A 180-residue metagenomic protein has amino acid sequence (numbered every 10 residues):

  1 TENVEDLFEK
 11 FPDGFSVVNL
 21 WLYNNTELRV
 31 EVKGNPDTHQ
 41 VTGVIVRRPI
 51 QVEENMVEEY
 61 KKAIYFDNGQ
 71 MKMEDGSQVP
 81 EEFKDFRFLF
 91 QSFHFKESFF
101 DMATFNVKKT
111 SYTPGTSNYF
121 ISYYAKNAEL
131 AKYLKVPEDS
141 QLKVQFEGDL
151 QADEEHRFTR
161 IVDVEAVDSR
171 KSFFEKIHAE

Functional and structural regions predicted by a protein language model:
T1-T26: N-terminal leader/targeting segments and the immediate start of mature chains
E5-D6, R29-P36, K143-A152: Extended lipid/amphipathic-ligand handling interfaces
P12-V18, Q40-T42, G115-S122, R157-R160: Short, hydrophobic/aromatic-rich segments at coil-to-beta transitions
N19-E27, I45-E53, D163-R170: Short, flexible beta-strand-to-coil junctions
N25, M102-F105, D139-K143: Short solvent-exposed loop/turn micro-motifs enriched in small/polar/acidic residues
R29-F88: An acidic-aromatic
P80-G115, A128-A131: Extended amphipathic alpha-helical interaction segments
Y119-E180: Gly/Pro-enriched, hydrophobic low-complexity segments that function as extracytoplasmic propeptides/linkers
